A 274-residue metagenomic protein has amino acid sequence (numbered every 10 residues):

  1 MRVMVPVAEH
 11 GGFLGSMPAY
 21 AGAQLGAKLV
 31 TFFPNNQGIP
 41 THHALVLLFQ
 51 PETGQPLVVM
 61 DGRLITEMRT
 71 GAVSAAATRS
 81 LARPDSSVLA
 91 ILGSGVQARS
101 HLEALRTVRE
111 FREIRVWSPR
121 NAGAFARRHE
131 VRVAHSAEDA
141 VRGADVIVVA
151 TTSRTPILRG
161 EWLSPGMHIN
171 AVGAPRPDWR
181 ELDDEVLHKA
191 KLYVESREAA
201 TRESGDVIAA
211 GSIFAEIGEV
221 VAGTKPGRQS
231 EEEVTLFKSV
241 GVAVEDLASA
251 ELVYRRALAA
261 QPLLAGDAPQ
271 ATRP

Functional and structural regions predicted by a protein language model:
M1-E67, A75, D85, V244-L247 (+3 more regions): N-terminal ligand-binding/catalytic initiation module
L81-V88, E110, S164-P165: Short helix-loop-beta connector
G93-G95: Glycine-rich Rossmann-fold phosphate-binding loop(s) that bind the pyrophosphate of adenine dinucleotide cofactors
A98-R99: N-terminal Rossmann-fold NAD(P) dinucleotide-binding loop
T107-H129: NAD(P)-binding Rossmann-fold cofactor-contacting core
E130-A144: Short acidic low-complexity segments
L163-M167, A171-S230: Rossmann-fold NAD(P)-binding glycine/threonine-rich loop
E219-K225, L236-R256: ATP/nucleoside-binding phosphotransfer catalytic cores, i.e., glycine-rich phosphate-binding loops
